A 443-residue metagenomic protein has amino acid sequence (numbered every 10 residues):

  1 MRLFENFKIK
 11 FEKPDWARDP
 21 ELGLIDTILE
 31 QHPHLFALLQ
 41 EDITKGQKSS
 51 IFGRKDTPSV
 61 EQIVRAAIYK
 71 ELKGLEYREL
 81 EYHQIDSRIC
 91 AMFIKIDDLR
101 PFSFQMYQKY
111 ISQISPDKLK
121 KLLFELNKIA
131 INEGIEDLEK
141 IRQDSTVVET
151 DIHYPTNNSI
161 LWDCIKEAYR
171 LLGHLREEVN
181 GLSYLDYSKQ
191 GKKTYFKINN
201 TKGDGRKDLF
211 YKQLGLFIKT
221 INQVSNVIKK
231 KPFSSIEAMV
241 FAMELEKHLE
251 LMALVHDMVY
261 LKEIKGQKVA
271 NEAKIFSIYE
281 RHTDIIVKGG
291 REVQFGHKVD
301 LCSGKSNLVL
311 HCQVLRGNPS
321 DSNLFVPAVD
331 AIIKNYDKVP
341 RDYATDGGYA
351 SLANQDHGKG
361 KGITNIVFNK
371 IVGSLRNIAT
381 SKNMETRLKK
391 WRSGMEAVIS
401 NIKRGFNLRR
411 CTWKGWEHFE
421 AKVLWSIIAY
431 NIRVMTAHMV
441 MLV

Functional and structural regions predicted by a protein language model:
M1-L38, M441-L442: Charged, often Cys/His-bearing segments associated with DNA-binding zinc-finger transcription factors
I25-I68, I378: Basic, short loop/linker segments at the boundary and entry of helix-turn-helix/winged-helix-like folds
R54-P58, A344-L352, V372-G373: Acidic, metal-coordinating catalytic cores used for nucleic-acid/nucleotide bond scission and strand-transfer chemistry
A66, L80, S103, Y107 (+9 more regions): Short, conserved catalytic/metal-binding motifs centered on acidic residues
D97-Y279: Active-site- or DNA-interface-adjacent structural scaffold in DNA-acting proteins
L245-L249, N383-V443: Basic, amphipathic alpha-helical segments enriched in Lys/Arg and hydrophobic/aromatic residues
Q267-S303: Active-site cores of enzymes that catalyze phosphoryl transfer or operate on phosphate-rich substrates
G289-N335: Electropositive, glycine- and tryptophan-enriched low-complexity nucleic-acid-binding patches
